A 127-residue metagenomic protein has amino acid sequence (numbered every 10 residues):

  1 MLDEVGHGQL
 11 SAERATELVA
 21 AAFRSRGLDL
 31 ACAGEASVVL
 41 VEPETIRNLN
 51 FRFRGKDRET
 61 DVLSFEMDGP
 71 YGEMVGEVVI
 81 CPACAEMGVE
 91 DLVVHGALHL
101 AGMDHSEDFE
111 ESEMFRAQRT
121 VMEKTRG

Functional and structural regions predicted by a protein language model:
M1-V93, A97-G127: An acidic/histidine-cluster motif and surrounding catalytic segment that typifies divalent-metal-assisted enzyme active
